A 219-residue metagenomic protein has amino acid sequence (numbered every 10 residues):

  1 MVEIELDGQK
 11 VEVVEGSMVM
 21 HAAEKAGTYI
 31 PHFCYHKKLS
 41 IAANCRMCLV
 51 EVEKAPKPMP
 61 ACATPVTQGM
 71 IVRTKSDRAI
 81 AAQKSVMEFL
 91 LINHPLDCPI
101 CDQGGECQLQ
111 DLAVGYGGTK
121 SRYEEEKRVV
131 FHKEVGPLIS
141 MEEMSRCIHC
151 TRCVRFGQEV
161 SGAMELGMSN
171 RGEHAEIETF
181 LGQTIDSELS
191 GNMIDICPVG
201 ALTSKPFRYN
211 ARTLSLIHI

Functional and structural regions predicted by a protein language model:
M1-D7: Eukaryote-biased recognition of intrinsically disordered, low-complexity regulatory segments
G8, H36, E143-M144: Aromatic-flanked redox-active Cys/Sec active sites in thiol-based oxidoreductases, especially the WC-centered
G8-K10, L181: Short, well-ordered turn and helix-capping elements at secondary-structure junctions
V11-Q68, R78: N-terminal cofactor/phosphate-binding cores enriched in small/glycine residues, especially glycine-rich loops such as
R46-V50, A55-L216: Fe-S ferredoxin-like electron-transfer domains and their immediately adjacent linker/connector regions across
